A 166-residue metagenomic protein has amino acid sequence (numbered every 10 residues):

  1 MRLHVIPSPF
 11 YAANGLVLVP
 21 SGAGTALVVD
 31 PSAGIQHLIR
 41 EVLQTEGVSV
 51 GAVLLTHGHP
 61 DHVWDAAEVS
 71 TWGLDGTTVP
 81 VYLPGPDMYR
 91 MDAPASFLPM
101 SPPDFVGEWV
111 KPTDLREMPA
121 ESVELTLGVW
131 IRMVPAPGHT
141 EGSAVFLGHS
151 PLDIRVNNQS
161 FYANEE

Functional and structural regions predicted by a protein language model:
M1-E46, V145-E166: Conserved beta-strand hairpin/beta-sheet module of binuclear metal-dependent hydrolase folds, prominently
R2, N14, T25, V79 (+2 more regions): A generic secondary-structure signal marking the coil-to-beta-strand transition
I6-S8, L115, V134-P137: Short Gly/Pro-enriched turn/cap motifs at secondary-structure boundaries
F10, W109, G138-H139: Short Pro/Gly-enriched coil loops immediately N-terminal to beta-strands
V17, S122-I154: Core dinuclear metal-dependent hydrolase active-site scaffold
L27, L54, V134-P135: Residue in the alpha/beta-hydrolase core beta-strand immediately N-terminal to the catalytic nucleophile
A33-W130, F161-Y162: Active-site HxH/HxHxD metal-binding segment of metal-dependent hydrolases
